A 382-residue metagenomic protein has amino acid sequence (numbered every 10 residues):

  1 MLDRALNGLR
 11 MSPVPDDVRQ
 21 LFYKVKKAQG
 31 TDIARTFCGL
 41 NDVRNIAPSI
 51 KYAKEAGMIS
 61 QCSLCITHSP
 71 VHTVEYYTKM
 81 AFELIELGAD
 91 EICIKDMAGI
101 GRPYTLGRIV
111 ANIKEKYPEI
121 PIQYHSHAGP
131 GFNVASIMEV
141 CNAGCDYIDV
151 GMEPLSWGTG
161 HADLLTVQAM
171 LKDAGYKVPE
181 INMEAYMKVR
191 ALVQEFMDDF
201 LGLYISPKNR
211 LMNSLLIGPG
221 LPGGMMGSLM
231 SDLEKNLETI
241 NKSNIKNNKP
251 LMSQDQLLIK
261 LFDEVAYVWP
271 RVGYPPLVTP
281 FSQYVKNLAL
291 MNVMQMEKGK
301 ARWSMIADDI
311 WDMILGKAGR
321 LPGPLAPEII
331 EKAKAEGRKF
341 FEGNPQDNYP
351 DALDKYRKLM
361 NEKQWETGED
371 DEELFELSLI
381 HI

Functional and structural regions predicted by a protein language model:
M1, S49-S63, G107-Y124, M170-Y176: Alpha-helix-loop-beta-strand connector modules within alpha/beta enzyme cores
M1-I59, L64-M80: Active-site beta->alpha loop and helix N-cap motifs at the rims of alpha/beta catalytic domains
I33-N41, C93-G101, H125: Catalytic beta/alpha-barrel core
T36, I92, G144, V167: Conserved, mostly hydrophobic/aromatic
K79-M80, G131-A143: Catalytic cores of alpha/beta
D96, C145-G160: Glycine-rich phosphate-binding active-site loops on the catalytic face of alpha/beta enzymes
S156-P179: C-terminal helical cap(s) of enzyme catalytic domains, especially alpha/beta-barrels
K208-L216, G220-I380: Terminal or standalone catalytic/regulatory effector modules within metabolic enzymes and repeat proteins
